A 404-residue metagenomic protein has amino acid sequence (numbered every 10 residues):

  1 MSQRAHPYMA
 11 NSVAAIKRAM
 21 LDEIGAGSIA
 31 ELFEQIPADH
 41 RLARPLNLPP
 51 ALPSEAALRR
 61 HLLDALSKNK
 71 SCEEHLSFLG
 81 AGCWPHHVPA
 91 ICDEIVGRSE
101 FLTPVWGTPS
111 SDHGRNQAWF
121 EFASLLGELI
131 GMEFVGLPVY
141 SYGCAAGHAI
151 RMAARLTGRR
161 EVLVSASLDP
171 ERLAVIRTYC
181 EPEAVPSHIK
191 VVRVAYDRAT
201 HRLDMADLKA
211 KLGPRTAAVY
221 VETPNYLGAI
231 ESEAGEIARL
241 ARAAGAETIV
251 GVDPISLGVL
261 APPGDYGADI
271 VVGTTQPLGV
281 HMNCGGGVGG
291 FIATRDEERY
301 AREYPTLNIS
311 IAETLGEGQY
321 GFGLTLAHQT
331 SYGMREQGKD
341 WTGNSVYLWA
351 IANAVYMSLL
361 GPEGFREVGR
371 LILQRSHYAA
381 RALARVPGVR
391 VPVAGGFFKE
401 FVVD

Functional and structural regions predicted by a protein language model:
M1-V13, R18-M20, L315-G318: Charged, compositionally biased N-terminal leader segments and the immediate start of the first structured element
Y8-M9, E128, C144-G323, G388 (+1 more regions): Conserved PLP-enzyme active-site core in the AAT-like
A15, E34-E121, G127: N-terminal entrance/gating region of PLP-dependent enzymes' catalytic architecture
A26-H40, A268-G273: TRNA-binding/sensing appendages of the translation machinery
G107-D112, G127-H148: Short loop-beta-helix segment that forms the pyridoxal 5′-phosphate
P109-W119, V139-Y140, P224-L227, G369: Short acidic-aromatic active-site loops that bind/stabilize oxyanions
P277-F398: Active-site C-terminal subdomain of aminotransferase-like
F398-D404: A short beta-alpha structural unit
